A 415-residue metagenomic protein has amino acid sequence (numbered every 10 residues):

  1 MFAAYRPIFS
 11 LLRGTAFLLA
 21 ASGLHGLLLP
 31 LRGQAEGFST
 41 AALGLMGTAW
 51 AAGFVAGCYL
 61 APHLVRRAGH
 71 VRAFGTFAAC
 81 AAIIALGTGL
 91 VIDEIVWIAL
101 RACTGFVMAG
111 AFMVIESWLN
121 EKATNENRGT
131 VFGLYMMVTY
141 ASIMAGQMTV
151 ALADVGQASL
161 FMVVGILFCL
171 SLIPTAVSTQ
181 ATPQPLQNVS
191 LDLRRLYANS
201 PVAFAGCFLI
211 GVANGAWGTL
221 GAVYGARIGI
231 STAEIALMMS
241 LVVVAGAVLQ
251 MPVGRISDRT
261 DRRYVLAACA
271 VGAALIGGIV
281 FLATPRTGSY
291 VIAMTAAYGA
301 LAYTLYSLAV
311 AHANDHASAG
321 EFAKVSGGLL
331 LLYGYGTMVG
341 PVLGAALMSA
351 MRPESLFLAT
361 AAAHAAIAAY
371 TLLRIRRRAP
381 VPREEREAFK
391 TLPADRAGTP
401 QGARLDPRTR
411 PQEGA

Functional and structural regions predicted by a protein language model:
M1-A3, P183-L191, D315, R374-A415: Intrinsic disorder in cytosolic terminal tails and internal cytosolic loops of multi-pass membrane transporters
F2-A51, A203, G215-Y224, I228 (+1 more regions): Helix-loop boundary and gating motifs at the non-cytosolic
G57-H70, V150, D154, L249-D261 (+1 more regions): Helix-to-loop junctions at the C-terminal end of transmembrane segments in multipass secondary transporters
R72-L86, G165, Y264-I279, A361: Structural signature of the two symmetry-related core transmembrane helices
A102-M137: Cytoplasmic helix-loop-helix junction between adjacent transmembrane helices in 12-TM secondary transporters
G110-A123, Y303-A317: Intracellular juxtamembrane helix-capping segments at the cytosolic ends of symmetry-related transmembrane helices
V150-A151, G165-P185, I367-I375: C-terminal membrane-cytosol helix-exit motif in multi-pass small-molecule transporters
R263-S307: C-terminal transmembrane helical hairpin of 12-TM major facilitator-type secondary transporters
